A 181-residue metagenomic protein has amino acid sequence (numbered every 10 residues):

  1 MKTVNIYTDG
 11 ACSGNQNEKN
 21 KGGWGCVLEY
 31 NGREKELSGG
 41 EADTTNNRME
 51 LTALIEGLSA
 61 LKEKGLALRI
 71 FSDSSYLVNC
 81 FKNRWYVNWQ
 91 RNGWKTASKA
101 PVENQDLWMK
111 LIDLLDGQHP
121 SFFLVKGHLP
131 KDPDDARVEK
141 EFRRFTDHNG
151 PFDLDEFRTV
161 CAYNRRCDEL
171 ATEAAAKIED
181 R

Functional and structural regions predicted by a protein language model:
M1-R48, T52, S59-A60, L66 (+4 more regions): RNase H-like nuclease fold core
A11-Q16, I55-N164: RNase H catalytic domain
